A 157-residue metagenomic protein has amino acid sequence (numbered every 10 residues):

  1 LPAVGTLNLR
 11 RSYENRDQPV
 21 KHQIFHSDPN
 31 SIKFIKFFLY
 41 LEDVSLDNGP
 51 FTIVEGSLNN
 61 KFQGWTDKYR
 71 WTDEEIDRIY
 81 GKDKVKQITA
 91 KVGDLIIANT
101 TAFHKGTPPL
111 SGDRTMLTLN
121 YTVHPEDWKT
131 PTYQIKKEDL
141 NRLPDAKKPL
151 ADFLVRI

Functional and structural regions predicted by a protein language model:
L1-I53: Conserved double-stranded beta-helix
Y13, V54-K61, Y121-E126: Short edge-strand/loop segments of extracellular domains
K21-D28, I88-T89, G106-P109: Short histidine-centered beta-strand/loop micro-motifs that create catalytic or ligand/metal-coordination sites
N30, G56-N59, P108: Short capping/connector residues at structural and topological boundaries
N30-L46, T89-V92, I97, N120-H124: Short, conserved beta-strand element in jelly-roll/cupin
Y40-V44, N60-K61, R70-I79, I88 (+2 more regions): Low-complexity, flexible helical/coil segments
L46-F103: Double-stranded beta-helix
K68, L95, T101-I157: Non-heme Fe(II)/2-oxoglutarate
